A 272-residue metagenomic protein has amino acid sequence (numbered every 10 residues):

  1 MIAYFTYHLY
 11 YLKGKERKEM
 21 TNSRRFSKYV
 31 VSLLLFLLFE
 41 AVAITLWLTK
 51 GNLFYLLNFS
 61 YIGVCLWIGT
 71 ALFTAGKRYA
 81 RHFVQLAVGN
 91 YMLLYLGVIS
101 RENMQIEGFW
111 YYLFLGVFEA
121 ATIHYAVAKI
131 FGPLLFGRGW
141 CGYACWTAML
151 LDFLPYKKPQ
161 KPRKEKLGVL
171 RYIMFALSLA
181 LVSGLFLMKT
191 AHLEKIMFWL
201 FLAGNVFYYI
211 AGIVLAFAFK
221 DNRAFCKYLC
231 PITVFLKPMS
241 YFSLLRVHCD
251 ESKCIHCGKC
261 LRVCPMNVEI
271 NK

Functional and structural regions predicted by a protein language model:
Y4-N271: Non-ligating segments of multi-cofactor redox enzymes
